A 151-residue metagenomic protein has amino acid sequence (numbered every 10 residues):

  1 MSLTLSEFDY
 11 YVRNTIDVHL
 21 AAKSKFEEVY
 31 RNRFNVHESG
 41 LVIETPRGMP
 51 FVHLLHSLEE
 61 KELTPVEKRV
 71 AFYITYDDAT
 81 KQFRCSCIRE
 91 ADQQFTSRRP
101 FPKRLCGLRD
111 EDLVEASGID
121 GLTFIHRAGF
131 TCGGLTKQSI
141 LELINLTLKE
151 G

Functional and structural regions predicted by a protein language model:
M1-G151: C-terminal accessory domains and tails appended to enzymatic cores
